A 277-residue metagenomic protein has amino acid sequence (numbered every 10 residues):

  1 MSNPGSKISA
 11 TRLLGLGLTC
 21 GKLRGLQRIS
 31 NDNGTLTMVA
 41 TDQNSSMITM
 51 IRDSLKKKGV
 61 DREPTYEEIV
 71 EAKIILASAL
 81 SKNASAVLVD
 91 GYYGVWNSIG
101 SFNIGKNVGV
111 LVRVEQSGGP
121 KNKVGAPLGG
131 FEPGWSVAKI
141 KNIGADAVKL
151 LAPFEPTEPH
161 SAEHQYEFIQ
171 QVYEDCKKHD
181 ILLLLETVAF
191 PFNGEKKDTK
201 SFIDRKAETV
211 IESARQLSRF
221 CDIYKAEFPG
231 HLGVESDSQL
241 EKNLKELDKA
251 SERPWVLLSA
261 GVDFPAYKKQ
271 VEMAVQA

Functional and structural regions predicted by a protein language model:
M1-K141, D146, L151-T157, F220 (+3 more regions): Alpha/beta catalytic barrel-like cores
V39, E186, Y224: Conserved, mostly hydrophobic/aromatic
V60, P64, E68, P127-L128 (+6 more regions): Alpha-helix N-cap and loop-to-helix initiation/capping positions
E71, I75, W135-A138, H164-K178 (+3 more regions): Alpha-helical scaffolding segments of alpha/beta enzyme cores, especially the outer helices of TIM-barrel or partial
V87-G91, K149-P153, E158-S161, D204-Q239 (+1 more regions): Catalytic beta/alpha-barrel core
F102-S117, Q165-L185, K206, S238-L257: Alpha-helix-loop-beta-strand connector modules within alpha/beta enzyme cores
F154-E158, Q165-F220: Conserved anion-binding
I223-A277: Catalytic-face loop-and-helix region of soluble metabolic enzyme cores
